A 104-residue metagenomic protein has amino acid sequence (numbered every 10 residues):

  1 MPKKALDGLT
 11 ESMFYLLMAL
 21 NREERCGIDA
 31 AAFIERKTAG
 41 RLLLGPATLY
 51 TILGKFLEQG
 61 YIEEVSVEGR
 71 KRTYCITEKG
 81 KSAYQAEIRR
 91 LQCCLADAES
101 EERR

Functional and structural regions predicted by a protein language model:
M1-T10, C94: Intrinsically disordered, low-complexity serine/threonine- and proline-rich regulatory segments
L6-T48: N-terminal helix-turn-helix DNA-binding core of bacterial DNA-binding proteins
M18-A19, S82, C93: Surface-exposed charged/polar residues within alpha-helices that form helix-capping/stabilizing sites and interaction
L49-F56: Basic amphipathic alpha-helical segments that dock to polyanions
L57-G69, C75: Beta-hairpin "wing" of winged helix-turn-helix
G69-E87: Basic, amphipathic "hinge/linker" alpha-helix immediately C-terminal to the N-terminal HTH DNA-binding motif
Q85-R104: Amphipathic alpha-helical dimerization/coiled-coil segments that flank or bridge DNA-binding/regulatory modules
